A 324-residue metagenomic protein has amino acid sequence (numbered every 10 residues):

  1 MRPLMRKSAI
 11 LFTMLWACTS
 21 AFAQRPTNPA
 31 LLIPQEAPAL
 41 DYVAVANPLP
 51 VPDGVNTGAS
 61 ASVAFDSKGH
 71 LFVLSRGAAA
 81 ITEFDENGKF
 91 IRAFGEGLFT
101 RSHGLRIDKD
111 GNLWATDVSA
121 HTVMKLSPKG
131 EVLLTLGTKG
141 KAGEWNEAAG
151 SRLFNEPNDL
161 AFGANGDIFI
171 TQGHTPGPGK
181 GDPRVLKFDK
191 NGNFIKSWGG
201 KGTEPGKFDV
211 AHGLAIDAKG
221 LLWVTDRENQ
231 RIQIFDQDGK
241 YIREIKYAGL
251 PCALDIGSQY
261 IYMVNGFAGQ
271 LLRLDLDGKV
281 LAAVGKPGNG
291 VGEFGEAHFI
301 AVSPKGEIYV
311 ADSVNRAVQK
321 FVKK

Functional and structural regions predicted by a protein language model:
M1-M5: N-terminal secretory signal peptides that target proteins for export/translocation
S8-S20: Bacterial N-terminal signal peptides
Q24-K324: Eukaryotic scaffold repeat domains enriched in small/polar residues
